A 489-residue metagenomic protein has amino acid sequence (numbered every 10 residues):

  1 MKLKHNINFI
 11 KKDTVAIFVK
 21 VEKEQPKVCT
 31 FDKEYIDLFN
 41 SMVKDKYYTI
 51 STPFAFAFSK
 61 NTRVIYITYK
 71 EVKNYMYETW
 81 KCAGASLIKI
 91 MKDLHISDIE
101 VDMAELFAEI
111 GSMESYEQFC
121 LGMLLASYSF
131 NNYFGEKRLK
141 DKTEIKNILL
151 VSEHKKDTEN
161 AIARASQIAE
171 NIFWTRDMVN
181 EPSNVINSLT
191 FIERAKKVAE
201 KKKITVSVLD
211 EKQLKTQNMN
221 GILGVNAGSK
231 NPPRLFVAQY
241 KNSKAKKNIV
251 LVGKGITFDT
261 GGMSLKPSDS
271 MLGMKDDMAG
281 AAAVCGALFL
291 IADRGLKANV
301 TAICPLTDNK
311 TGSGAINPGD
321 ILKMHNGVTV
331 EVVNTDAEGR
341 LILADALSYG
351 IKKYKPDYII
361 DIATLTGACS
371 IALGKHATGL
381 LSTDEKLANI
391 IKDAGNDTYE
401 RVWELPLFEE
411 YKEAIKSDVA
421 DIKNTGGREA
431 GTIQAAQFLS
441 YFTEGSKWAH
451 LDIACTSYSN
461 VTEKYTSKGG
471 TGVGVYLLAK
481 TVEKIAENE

Functional and structural regions predicted by a protein language model:
M1-G255: Short amphipathic alpha-helical segment within the helicase RecA-like ATPase core that mediates nucleic-acid
I10, K73, I192-E489: A generic structural signal for tightly packed, nonpolar segments enriched in small/aliphatic residues
